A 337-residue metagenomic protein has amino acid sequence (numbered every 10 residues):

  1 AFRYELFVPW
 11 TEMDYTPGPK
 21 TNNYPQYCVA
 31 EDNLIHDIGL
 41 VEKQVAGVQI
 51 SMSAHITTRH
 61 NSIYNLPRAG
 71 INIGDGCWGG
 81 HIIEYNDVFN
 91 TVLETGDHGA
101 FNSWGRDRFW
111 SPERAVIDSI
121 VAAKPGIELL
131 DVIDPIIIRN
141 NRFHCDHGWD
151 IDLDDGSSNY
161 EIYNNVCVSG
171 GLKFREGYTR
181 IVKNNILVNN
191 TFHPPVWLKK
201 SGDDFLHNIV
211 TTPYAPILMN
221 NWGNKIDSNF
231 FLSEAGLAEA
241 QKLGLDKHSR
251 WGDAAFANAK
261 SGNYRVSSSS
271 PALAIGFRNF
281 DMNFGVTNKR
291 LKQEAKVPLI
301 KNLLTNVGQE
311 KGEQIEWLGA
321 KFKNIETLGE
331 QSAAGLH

Functional and structural regions predicted by a protein language model:
A1-Y4, N23, G39-A46, P67-G76 (+7 more regions): Short glycine/acidic-rich loop motifs that flank beta-strands on beta-rich extracellular proteins
F2-E31, I50-T57, G76-I82, R106-R139 (+5 more regions): Surface-exposed loop/turn motifs in large extracellular/passenger domains
T16, E42-V48, D87, N102 (+4 more regions): Active-site-adjacent structural elements in folded domains
K43, G96, W110-I117, K124-E128 (+2 more regions): Extracellular, surface-exposed repeat architectures
N159-S261: Predominantly extracellular beta-rich ligand-binding scaffolds that present long acidic/polar faces for carbohydrate
L245-Q293, V297-P298: C-terminal accessory segments
K292-H337: C-terminal recognition in membrane/secretory proteostasis and scaffolding
